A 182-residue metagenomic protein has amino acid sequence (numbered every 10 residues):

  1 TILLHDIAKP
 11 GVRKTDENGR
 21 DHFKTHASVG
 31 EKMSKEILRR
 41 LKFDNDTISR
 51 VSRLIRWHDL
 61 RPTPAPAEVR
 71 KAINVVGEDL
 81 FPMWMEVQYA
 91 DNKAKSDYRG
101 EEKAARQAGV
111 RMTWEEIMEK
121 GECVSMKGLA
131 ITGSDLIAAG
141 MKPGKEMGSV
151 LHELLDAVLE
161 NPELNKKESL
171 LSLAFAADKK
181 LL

Functional and structural regions predicted by a protein language model:
T1-K103, A108: Divalent metal-dependent catalytic cores for phosphoryl transfer on phosphate-bearing substrates
E36-R40, K95-L182: Charged substrate- and nucleic-acid-binding regions of tRNA-handling and nucleotidyl-transfer enzymes, centered on
